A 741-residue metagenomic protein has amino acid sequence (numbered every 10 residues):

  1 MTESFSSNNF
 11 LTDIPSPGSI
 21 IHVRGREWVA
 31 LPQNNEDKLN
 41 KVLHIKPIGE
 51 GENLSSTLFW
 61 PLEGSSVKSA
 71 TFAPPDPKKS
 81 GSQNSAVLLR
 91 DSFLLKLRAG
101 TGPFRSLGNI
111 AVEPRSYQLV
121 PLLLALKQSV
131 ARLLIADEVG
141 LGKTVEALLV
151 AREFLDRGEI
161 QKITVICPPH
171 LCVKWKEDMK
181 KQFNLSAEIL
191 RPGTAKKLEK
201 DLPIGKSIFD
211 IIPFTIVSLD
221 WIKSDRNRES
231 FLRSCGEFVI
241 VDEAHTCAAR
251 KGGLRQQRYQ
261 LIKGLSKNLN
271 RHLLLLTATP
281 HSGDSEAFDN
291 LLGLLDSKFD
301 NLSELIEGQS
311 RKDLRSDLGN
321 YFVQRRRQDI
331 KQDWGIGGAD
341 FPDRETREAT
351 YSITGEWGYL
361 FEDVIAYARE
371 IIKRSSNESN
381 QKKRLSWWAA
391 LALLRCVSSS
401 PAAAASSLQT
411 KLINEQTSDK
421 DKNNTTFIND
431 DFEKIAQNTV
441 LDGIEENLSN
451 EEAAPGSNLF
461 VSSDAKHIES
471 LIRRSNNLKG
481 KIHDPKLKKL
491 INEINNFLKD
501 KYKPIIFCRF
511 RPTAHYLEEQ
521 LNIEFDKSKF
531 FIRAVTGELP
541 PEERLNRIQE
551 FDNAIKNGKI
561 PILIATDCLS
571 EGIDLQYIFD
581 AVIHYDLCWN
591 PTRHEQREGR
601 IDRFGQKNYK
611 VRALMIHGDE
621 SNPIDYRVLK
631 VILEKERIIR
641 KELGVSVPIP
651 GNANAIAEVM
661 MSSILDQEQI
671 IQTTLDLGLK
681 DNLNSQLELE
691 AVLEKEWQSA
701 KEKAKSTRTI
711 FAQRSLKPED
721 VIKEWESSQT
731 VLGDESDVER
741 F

Functional and structural regions predicted by a protein language model:
G25, P32-L62: Basic/aromatic-rich interaction segments and small domains that mediate binding to polyanionic partners
N34, L54-V67, F72-L88, F93-L123 (+6 more regions): SF2 helicase/translocase NTPase motor core, specifically the RecA-like lobe 1 inter-motif segment between Walker
G81-S82, A86, Y609-F741: C-terminal accessory region of SF2 helicases/translocases
V130-V150: Walker A/P-loop
E146, V150, A287, K489: Hydrophobic positions on the alpha1 helix immediately C-terminal to the Walker A/P-loop
K181-N184, A195, P213, F238 (+3 more regions): Conserved P-loop NTPase motor "coupling/switch" region that bridges the ATPase
L273-D300, W334-A366, A565-G651, I656: SF2 helicase/translocase ATPase core recognition
D340-I353, R395, A404-K559, Q713-E739: Conserved Helicase C-terminal RecA-like lobe
